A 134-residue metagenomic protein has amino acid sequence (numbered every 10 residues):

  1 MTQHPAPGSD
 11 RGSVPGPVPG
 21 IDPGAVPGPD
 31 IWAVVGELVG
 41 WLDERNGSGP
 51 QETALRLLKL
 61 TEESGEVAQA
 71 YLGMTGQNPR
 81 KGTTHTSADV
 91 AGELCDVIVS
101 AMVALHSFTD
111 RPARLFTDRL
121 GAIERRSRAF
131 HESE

Functional and structural regions predicted by a protein language model:
M1-E134: Flexible "arm" and connector segments at domain edges
